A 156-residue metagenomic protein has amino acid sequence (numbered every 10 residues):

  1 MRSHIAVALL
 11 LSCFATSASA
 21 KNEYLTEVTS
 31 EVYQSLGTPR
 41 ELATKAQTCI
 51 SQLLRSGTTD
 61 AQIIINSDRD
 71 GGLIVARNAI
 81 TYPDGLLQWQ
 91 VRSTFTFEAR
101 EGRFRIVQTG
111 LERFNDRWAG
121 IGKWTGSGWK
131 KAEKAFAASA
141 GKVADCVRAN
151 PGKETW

Functional and structural regions predicted by a protein language model:
M1-A6: Bacterial N-terminal signal peptides that target proteins for export
C13-S17: N-terminal signal peptide c-region/cleavage motif recognized by signal peptidases
S19-W156: Ser/Thr-rich, low-complexity intrinsically disordered terminal regions
